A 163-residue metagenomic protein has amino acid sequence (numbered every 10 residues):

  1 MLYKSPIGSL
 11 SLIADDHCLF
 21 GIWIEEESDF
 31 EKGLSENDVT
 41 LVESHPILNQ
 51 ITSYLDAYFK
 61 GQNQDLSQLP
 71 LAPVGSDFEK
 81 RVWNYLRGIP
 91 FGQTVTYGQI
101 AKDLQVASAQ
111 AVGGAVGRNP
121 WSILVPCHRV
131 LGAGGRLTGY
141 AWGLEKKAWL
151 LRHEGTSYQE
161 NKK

Functional and structural regions predicted by a protein language model:
M1-A107, H153, S157-K163: Basic nucleic-acid-binding alpha-helical/helix-turn surface characteristic of O6-alkylguanine DNA
L34-E36, L131, L144: Short glycine/proline- and charge-enriched loop/turn segments that cap or connect secondary-structure elements
A111-V112: Helix-turn-helix DNA-binding helix
V116, P120, L124: Major-groove DNA-recognition helix of helix-turn-helix-type DNA-binding domains
L124-L131: Short Lys/Arg-enriched helix C-cap and helix-to-coil transition segments that create basic nucleic-acid-contact patches
A133-K163: …primarily DNA-binding HTH/wHTH and HhH modules…
